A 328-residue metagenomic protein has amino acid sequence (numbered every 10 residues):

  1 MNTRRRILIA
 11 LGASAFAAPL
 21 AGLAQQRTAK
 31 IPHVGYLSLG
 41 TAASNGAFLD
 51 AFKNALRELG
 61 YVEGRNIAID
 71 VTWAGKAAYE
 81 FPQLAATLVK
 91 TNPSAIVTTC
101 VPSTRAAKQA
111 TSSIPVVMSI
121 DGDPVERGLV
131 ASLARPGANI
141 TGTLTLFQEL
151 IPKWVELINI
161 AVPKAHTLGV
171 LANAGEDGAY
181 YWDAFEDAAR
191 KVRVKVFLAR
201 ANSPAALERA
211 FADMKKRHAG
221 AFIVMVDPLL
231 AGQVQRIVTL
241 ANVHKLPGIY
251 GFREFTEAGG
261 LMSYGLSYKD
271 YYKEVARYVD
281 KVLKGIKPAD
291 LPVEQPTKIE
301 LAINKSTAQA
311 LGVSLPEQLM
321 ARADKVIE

Functional and structural regions predicted by a protein language model:
M1-E328: Short hydrophobic alpha-helices and adjacent helix-cap/hinge residues
